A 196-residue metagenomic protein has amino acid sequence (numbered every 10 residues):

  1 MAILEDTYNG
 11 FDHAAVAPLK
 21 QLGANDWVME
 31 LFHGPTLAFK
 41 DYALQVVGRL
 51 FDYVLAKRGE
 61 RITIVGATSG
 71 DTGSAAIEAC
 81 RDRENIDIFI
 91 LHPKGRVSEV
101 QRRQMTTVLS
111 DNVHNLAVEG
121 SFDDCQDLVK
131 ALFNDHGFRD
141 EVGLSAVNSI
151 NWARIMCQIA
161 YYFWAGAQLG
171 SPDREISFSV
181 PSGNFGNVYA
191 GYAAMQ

Functional and structural regions predicted by a protein language model:
M1-Q196: PLP-dependent amino-acid enzyme catalytic core
